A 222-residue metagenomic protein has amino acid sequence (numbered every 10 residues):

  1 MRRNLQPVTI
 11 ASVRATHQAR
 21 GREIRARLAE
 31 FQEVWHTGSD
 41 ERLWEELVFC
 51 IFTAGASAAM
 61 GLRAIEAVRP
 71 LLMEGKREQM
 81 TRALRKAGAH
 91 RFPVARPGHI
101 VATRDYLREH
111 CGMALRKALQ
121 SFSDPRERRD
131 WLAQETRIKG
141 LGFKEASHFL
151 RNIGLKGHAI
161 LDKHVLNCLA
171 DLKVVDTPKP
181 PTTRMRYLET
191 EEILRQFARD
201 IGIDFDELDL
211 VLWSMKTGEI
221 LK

Functional and structural regions predicted by a protein language model:
M1-H90, R96: Structure-specific DNA junction-binding interface
M1-V34, P97, G112-D130, T136-K222: C-terminal accessory module of base-excision DNA glycosylases/AP lyases that mediates lesion recognition and DNA
E46-G55, A102-D105, R151, L210-T217: Short, hydrophobic/amphipathic alpha-helical patches that form generic packing surfaces within helical domains
F52-M60, L72-M73, R108, G157 (+2 more regions): Short alpha-helix boundary/capping elements
A64-A67, Y106, F149, I201: Short alpha-helical scaffold segments that flank and stabilize functional sites
A67-K139: Alpha-helical ds-nucleic-acid-binding substructure associated with the helix-hairpin-helix region of base-excision DNA
